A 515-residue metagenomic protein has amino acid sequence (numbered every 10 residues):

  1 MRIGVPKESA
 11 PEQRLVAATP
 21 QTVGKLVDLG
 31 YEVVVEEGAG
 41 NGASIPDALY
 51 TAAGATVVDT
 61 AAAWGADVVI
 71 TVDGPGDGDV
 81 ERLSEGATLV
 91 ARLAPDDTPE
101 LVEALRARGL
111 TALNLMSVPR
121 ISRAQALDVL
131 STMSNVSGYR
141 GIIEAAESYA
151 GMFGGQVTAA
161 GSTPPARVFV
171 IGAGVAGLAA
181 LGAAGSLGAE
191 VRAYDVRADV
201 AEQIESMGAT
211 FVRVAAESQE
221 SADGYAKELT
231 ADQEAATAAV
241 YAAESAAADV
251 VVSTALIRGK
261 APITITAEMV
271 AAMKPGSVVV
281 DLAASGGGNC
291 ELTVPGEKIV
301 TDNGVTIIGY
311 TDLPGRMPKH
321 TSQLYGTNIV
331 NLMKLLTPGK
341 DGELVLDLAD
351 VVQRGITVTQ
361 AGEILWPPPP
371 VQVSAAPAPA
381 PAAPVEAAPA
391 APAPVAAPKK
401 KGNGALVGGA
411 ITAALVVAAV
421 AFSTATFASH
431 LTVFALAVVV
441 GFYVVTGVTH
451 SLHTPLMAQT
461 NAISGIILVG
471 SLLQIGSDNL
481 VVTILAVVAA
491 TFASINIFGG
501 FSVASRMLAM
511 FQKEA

Functional and structural regions predicted by a protein language model:
V5-A104: An N-terminal-biased, well-structured beta-alpha scaffold segment characteristic of Rossmann-like dinucleotide-binding
P6-I45, G155-E244, P398-K400, V417-V420: Glycine-rich phosphate/diphosphate-binding loop of Rossmann-like nucleotide-binding domains
G54-A63, P75, A222-V251, A255-A267 (+1 more regions): A structured beta-alpha segment of the ubiquitous adenosine-cofactor-binding alpha/beta core
T60, T424-V438, A458-Q459, T483: Structural signature of hydrophobic alpha-helical transmembrane segments
D96-S122, A261-L313: Rossmann-fold NAD(P)-binding glycine/threonine-rich loop
M116-S117, S122-A160, P165, C290-Q372 (+1 more regions): Adenosine-phosphate binding glycine-rich loop
V345-V420: Phosphate-binding loop/pocket of nucleotide- and phosphate-handling active sites
A462-L472: Small-residue-rich segments of transmembrane alpha-helices in multi-pass membrane proteins, especially helix faces
